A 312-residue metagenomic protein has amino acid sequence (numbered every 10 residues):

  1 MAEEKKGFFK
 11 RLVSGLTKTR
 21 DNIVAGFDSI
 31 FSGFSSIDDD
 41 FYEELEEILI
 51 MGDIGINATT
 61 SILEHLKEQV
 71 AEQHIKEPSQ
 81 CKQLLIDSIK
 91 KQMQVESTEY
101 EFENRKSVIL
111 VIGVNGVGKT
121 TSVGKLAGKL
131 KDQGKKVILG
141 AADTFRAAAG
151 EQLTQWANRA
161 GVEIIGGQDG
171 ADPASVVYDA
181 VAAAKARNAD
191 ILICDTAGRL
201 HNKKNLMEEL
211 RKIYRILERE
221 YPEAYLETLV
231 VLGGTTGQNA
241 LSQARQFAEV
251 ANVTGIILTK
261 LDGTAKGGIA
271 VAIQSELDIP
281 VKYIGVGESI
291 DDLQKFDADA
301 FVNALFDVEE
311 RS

Functional and structural regions predicted by a protein language model:
M1-T98, N104-V111, L126-G128, D132-L139 (+3 more regions): Non-catalytic terminal/linker segments enriched in charged/polar, low-complexity residues
K90-M93, T98-S312: P-loop/Walker A NTP-binding module and the surrounding RecA-like catalytic core of P-loop NTPases
